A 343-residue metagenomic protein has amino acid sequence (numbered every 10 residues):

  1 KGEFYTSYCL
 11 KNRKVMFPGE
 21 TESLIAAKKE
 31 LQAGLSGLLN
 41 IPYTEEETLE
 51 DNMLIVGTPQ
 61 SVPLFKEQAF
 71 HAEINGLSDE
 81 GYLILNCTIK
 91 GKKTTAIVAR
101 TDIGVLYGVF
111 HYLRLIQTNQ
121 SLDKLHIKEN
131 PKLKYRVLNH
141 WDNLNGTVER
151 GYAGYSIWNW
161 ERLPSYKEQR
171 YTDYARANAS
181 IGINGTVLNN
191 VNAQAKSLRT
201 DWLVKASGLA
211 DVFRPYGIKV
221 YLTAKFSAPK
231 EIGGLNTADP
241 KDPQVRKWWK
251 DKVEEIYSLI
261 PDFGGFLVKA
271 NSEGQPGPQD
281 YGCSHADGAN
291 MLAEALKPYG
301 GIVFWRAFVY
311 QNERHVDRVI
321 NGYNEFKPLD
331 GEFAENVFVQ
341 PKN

Functional and structural regions predicted by a protein language model:
K1-I25, D51-P59, I97, N139: Short hydrophobic beta-strand segments
G2-K11, H126-K132, P328-L329: Short boundary motifs at domain starts and secondary-structure transition points
L10-M16, D51-M53, T95, R136-L138 (+4 more regions): Hydrophobic beta-strand segments of well-ordered beta-sheets in folded domains
P18, V56-P59, V98-R100, N190-V191 (+4 more regions): Active-site-proximal beta-strand/loop segments in catalytic clefts of secreted hydrolases
E20-E30, G34-S36, H71-L267, K297: Feature activates predominantly on carbohydrate-active enzymes
Q32-E50: A short, well-structured beta->alpha microelement
Y43-T44, R162, G208, G234-N343: Catalytic-core regions of glycoside hydrolase
T44-E73: Short, well-ordered secondary-structure micro-motifs within conserved domains or adaptor modules
